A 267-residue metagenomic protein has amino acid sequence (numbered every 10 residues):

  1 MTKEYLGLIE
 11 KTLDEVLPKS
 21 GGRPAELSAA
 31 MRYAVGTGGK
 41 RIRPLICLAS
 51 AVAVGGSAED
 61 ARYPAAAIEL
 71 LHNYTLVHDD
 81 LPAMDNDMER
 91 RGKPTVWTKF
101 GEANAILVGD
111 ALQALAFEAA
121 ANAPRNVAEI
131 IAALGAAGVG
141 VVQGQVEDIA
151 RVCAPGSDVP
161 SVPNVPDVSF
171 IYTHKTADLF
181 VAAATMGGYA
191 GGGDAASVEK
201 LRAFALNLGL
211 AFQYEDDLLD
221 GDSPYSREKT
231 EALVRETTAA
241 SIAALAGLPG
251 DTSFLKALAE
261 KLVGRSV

Functional and structural regions predicted by a protein language model:
M1-V267: All-alpha prenyltransferase/terpene-synthase fold signal
